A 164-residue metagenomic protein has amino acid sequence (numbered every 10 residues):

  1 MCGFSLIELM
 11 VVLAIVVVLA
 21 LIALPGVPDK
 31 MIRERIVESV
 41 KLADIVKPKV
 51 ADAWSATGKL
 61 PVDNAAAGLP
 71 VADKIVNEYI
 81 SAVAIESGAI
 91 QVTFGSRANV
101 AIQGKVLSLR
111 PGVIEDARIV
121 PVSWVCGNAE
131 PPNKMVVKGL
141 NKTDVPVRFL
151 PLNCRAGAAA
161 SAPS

Functional and structural regions predicted by a protein language model:
M1-E38, L42, V46: N-terminal single-pass transmembrane signal-anchor helix
V27-D73: Conserved hydrophobic/amphipathic alpha-helical signal-anchor segments
S55-S164: Periplasmic/extracellular, small/polar-rich flexible segments of pilin-like filament-forming proteins
